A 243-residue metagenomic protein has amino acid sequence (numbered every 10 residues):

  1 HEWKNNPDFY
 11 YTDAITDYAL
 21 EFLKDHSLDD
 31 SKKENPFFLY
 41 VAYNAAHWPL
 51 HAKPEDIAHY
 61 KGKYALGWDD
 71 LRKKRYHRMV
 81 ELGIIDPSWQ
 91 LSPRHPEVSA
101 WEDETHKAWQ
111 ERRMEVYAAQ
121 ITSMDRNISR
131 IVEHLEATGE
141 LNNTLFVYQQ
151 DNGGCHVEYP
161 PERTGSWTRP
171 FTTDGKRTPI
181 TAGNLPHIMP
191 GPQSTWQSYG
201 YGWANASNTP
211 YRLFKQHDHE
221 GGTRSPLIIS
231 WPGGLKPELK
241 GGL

Functional and structural regions predicted by a protein language model:
H1-K61, L66, D70, K74-H77 (+2 more regions): Formylglycine-dependent
H1-W3, V132-E133, W167, T173-L243: Substrate-binding rim/cap in mid-to-C-terminal beta-strand-loop elements of soluble/periplasmic
T12, E34, R72, I121-M124 (+4 more regions): Active-site-proximal structural scaffolding
F22, H26, R78, L82 (+4 more regions): Generic, well-ordered alpha-helical scaffold segments in large soluble proteins
K33-F37, I85, W89-H95, S123-R163 (+3 more regions): Metal-dependent active-site segment of extracytoplasmic phospho-/sulfohydrolases and closely related
Y40-A42, P49-I57, Q90-L91, V132 (+3 more regions): Short, solvent-exposed loop/turn and secondary-structure capping segments
N44-W48, N152-C155, D218, G234-L235: Solvent-exposed loop/turn segments at secondary-structure junctions within structured extracellular/periplasmic domains
E55-I85, V157, P161-P179, S194: Extended hydrophobic/aromatic segments used for targeting, binding, or gating
